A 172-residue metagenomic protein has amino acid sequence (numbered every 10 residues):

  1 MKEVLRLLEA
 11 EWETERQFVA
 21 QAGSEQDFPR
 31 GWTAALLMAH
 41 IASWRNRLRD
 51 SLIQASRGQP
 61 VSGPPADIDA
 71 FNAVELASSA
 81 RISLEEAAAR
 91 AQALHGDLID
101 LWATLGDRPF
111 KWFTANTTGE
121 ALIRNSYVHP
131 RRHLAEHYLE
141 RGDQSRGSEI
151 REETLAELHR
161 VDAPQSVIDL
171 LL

Functional and structural regions predicted by a protein language model:
M1-S24, S43-Q54: Alpha-helical bundle segments that constitute or directly flank the non-heme di-iron/ferroxidase center
E3, D67, S79, S83 (+1 more regions): Alpha-helix capping and helix-coil boundary motifs
V4, E11, L94, H129-H133: Internal, well-ordered alpha-helical segments in soluble enzyme and binding-protein domains
L8, F18, A70-F110, A121-S126: Acidic/histidine-rich alpha-helical segments that form the ligand environment of transition-metal centers
R16, M38, A42, R49 (+5 more regions): Non-transmembrane alpha-helical segments in soluble domains of secreted/periplasmic/extracellular proteins
S24-A70, D107-L172: Short, contiguous alpha-helical
